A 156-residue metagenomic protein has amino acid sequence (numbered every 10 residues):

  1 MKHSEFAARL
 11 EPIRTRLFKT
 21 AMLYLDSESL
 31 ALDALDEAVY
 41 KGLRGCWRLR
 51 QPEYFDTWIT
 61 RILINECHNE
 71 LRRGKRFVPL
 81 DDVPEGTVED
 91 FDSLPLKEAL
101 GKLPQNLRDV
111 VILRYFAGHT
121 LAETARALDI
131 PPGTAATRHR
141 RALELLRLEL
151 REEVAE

Functional and structural regions predicted by a protein language model:
M1-K19, R108: A short, charge-rich alpha-helical start-of-domain segment used by transcription regulators
K19, D33-Y40, R44, E53-N65: Structural recognition of an alpha-helix C-terminal capping motif at a helix-to-coil junction
S29, A122, G133: Residues within helix-turn-helix
R44-R50, R61-D81, E89: Arg/Lys-rich amphipathic alpha helix in sigma70-family domain 2
I64, H68, L128-E153: DNA-recognition helix of helix-turn-helix
N69, R76-L100, T120, E152-A155: Internal acidic/polar
L100-R108: Short helix-coil-helix linker/hinge
V110-R114: A short pre-motif secondary-structure segment
